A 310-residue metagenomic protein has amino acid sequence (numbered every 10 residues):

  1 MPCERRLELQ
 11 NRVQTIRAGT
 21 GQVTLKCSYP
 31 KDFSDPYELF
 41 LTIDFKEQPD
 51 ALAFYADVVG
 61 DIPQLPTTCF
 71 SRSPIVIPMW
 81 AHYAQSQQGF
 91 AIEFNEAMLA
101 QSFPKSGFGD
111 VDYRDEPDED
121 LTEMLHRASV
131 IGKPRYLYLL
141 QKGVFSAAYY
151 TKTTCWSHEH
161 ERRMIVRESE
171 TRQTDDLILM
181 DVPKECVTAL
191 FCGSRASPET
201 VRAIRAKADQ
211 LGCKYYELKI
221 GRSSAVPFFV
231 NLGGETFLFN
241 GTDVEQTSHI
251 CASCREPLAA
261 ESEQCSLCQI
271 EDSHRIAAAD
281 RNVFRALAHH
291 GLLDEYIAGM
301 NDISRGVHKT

Functional and structural regions predicted by a protein language model:
M1-T310: Partner-binding and oligomerization surfaces adjacent to conserved cores of proteins that assemble macromolecular
